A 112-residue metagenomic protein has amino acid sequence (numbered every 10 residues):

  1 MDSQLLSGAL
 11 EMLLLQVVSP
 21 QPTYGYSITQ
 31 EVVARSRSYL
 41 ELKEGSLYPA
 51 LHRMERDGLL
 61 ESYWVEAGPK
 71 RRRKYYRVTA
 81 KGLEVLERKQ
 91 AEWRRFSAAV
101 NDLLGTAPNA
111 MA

Functional and structural regions predicted by a protein language model:
M1-Q4, G58, A110-A112: Short, contiguous hydrophobic alpha-helices characteristic of membrane insertion segments
D2-S46: N-terminal helix-turn-helix DNA-binding core of bacterial DNA-binding proteins
A9, L13, R73, R77 (+1 more regions): Amphipathic alpha-helical recognition patches that constitute DNA-binding helices
L47-M54: Basic amphipathic alpha-helical segments that dock to polyanions
E55-R72, R77: Beta-hairpin "wing" of winged helix-turn-helix
V78-G82: Accessory beta->alpha helical hairpin/"wing" motif in late/C-terminal subdomains of nucleic-acid enzymes
E84-A112: Amphipathic alpha-helical dimerization/coiled-coil segments that flank or bridge DNA-binding/regulatory modules
